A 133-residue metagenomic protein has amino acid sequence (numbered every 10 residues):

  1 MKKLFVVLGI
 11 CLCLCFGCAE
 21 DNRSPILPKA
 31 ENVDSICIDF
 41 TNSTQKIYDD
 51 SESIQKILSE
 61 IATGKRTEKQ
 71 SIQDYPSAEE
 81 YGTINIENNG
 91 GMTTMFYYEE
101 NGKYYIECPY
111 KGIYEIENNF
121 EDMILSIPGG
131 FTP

Functional and structural regions predicted by a protein language model:
K2-G9: Sec-dependent signal peptide recognition, specifically the positively charged N-region followed immediately by
F5, C18-P133: Function-determining sites in protein domains
C13-G17: C-terminal motif of bacterial Sec signal peptides marking the signal peptidase cleavage site
